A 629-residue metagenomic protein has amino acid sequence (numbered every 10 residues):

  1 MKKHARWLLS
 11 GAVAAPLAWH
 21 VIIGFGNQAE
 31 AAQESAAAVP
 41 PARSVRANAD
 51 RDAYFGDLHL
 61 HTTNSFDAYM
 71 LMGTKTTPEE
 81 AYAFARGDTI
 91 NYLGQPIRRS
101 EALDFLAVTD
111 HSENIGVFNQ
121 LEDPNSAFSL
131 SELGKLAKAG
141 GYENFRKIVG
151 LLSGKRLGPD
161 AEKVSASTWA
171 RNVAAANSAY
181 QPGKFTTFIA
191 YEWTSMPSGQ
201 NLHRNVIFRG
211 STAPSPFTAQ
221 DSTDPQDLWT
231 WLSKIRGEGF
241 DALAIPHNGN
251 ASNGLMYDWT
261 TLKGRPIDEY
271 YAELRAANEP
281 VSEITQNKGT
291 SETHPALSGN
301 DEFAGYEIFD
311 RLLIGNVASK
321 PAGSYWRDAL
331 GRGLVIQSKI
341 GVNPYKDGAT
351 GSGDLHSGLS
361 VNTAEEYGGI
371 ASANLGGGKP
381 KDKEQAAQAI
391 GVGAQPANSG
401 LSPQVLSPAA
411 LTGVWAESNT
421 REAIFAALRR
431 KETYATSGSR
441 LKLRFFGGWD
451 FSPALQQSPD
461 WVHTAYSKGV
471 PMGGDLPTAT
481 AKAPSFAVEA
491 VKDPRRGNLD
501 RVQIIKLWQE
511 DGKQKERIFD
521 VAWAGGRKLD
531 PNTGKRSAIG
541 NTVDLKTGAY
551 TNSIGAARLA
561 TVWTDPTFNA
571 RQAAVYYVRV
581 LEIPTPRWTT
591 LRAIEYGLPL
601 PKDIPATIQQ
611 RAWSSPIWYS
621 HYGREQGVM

Functional and structural regions predicted by a protein language model:
M1-A12: Bacterial N-terminal signal peptides that target proteins for export
S10-G24: Bacterial N-terminal signal peptides
H20-E34: Signal peptide processing junction and immediate N-terminal pro/mature segment of secreted/exported proteins
A32-P78, Y82-A85, T89-L136, A161 (+5 more regions): C-terminal functional module detector
E113, R146-T186, Q200: Long, well-ordered early-domain segments
A127-R156: Aromatic- and acidic-residue-enriched carbohydrate-binding clefts of CAZyme catalytic domains
Y180-Q181, T194-M196, L202, V206 (+2 more regions): A conserved hydrophobic secondary-structure block that centers on an alpha-helix together with its immediately flanking
T218, T223, D227-W231: Acidic, metal/ion-coordinating pockets
